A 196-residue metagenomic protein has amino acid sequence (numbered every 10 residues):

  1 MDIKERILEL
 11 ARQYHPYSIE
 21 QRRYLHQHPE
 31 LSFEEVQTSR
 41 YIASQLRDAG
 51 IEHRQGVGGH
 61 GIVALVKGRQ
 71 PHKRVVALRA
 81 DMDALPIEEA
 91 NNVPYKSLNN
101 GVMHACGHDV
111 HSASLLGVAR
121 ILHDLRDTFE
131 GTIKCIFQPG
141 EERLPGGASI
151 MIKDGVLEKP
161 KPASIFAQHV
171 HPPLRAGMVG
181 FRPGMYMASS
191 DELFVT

Functional and structural regions predicted by a protein language model:
I3-H104, A113-F129: Acidic/His- and Gly-rich active-site-bordering loop/insert found across diverse amide/peptide-bond hydrolases
L85-I87, N92-M103, V110, D127-T196: Histidine/acidic-residue-rich, glycine-tolerant segments that coordinate divalent metal ions
